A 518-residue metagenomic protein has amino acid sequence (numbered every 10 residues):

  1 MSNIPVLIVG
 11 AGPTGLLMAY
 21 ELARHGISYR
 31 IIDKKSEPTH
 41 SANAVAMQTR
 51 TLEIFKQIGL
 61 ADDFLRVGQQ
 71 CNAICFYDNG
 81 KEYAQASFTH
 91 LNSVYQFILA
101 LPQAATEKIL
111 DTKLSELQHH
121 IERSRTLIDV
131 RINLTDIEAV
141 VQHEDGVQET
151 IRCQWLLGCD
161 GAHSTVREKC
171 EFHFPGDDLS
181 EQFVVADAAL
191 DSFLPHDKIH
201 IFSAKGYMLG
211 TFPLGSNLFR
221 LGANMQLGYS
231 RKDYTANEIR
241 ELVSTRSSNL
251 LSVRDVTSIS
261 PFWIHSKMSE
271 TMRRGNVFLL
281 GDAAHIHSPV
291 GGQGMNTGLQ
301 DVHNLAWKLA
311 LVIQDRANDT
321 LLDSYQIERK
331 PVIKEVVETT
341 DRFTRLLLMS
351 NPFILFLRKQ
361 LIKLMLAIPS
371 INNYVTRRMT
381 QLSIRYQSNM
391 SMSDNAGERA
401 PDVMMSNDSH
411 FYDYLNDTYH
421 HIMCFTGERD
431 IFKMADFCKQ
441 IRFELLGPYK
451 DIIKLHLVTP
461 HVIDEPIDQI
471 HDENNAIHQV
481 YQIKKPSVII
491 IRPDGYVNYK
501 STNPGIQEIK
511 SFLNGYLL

Functional and structural regions predicted by a protein language model:
S2-P5, V9, H25, K81 (+4 more regions): Helical substrate-recognition/capping region of FAD-dependent monooxygenase/halogenase enzymes
S2-R358, I362-I368, N372-Y374, T380: Core Rossmann-like FAD-binding/catalytic domain of the broad FAD-dependent monooxygenase superfamily
